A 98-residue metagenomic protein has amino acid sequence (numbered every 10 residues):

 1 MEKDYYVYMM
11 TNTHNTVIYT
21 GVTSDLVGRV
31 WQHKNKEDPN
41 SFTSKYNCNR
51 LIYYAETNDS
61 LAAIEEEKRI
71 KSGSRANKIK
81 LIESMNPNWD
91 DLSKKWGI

Functional and structural regions predicted by a protein language model:
M1-D38, S44-E56, L61-K68, L81-I98: GIY-YIG nuclease catalytic motif and its immediate N-terminal context
S72-R75: A common structural junction motif
